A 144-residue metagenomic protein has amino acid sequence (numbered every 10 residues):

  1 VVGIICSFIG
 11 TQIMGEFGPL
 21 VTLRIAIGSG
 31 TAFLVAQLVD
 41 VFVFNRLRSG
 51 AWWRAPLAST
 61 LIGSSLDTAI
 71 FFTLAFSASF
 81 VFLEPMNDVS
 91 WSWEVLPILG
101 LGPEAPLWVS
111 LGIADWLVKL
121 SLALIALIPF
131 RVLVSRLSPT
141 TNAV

Functional and structural regions predicted by a protein language model:
V1-G30, L34: Alpha-helical membrane segments and adjacent membrane-interface helices in multi-pass membrane proteins
C6, L61-I70, D115-L124: Membrane-embedded alpha-helical segments of transport systems, primarily multispan ion/solute transporters
G10, S64-F82: Hydrophobic alpha-helical transmembrane segments in multi-pass integral membrane proteins
M14-P19, R48-G50, L99-A105: Helix-boundary and loop/linker segments of multi-pass membrane transporters
V21, I25, S29, W52-P56 (+4 more regions): Residue-level signature of transmembrane alpha-helical entry/exit and packing/kink sites in multi-pass membrane
A36, D40-V41, F71, L127-F130: Alpha-helical transmembrane segments of polytopic integral membrane proteins, especially the permease/helical cores
S49-S65: Internal alpha-helical transmembrane segments of multi-pass membrane proteins
S77, L83-V144: Alpha-helical transmembrane segments and their cytosolic interface
